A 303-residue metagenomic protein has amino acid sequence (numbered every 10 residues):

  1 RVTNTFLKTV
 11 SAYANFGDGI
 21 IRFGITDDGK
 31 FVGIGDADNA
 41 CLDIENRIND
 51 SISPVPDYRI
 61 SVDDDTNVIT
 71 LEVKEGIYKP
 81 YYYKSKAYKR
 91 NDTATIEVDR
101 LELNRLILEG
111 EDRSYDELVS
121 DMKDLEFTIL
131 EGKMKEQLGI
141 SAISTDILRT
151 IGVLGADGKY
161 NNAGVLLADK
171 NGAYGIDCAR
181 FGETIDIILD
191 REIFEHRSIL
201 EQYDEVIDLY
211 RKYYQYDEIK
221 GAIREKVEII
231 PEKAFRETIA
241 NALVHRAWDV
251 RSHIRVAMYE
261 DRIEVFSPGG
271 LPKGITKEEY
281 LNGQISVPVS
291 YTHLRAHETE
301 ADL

Functional and structural regions predicted by a protein language model:
R1-E232, R236-R295: Conserved N-terminal catalytic/coupling substructures associated with nucleotide/phosphate chemistry
H293-A296, E300-L303: Single conserved hydrophobic/aromatic residue that forms the stacking wall/gate of nucleotide- or nucleobase-binding
